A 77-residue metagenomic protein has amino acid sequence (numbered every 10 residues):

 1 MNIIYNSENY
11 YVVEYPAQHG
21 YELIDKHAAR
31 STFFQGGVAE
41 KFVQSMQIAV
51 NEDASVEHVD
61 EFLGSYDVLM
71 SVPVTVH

Functional and structural regions predicted by a protein language model:
M1-H77: Polybasic/polar functional segments that serve as interface/processing modules
